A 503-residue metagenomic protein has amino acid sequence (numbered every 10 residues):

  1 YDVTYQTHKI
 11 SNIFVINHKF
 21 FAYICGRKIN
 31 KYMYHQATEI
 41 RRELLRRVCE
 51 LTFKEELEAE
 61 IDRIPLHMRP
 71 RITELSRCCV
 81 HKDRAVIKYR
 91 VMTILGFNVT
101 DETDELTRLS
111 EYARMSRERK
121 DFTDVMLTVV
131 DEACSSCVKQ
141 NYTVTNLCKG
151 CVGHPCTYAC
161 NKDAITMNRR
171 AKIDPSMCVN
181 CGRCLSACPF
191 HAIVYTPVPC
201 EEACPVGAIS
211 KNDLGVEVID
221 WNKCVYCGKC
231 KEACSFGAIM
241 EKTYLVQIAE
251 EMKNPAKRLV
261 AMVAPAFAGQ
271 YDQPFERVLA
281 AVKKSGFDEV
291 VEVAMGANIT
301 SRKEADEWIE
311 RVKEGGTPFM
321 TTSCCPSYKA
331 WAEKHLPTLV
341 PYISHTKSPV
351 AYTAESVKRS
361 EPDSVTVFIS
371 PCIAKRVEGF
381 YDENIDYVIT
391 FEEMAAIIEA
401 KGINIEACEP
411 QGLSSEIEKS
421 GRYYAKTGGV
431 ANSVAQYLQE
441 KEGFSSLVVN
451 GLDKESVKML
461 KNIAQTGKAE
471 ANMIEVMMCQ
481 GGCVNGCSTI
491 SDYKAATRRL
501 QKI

Functional and structural regions predicted by a protein language model:
Y1-Y5, K9-I24, I29: Short, positively charged and aromatic/hydrophobic N-terminal segments
A22-E102, L106, E241-I503: Iron-sulfur-associated redox domains of electron-transfer enzymes in respiratory and anaerobic energy metabolism
L95-M115, M126, C151: Core subunits and conserved enzymes of cellular information-processing and envelope-translocation systems across
R114, F122, V179, P199: Short sequence/structural segments immediately N-terminal
R117-T145, K162-D163: N-terminal [4Fe-4S]-dependent radical SAM core
D131-N141, T145, C151-C156, C181-C184 (+3 more regions): Cysteine-cluster motifs in flexible loop/terminal segments that predominantly coordinate metals
S135-T143, T166-A171, K211, K229-K231 (+2 more regions): Gly-rich Lys/Arg/Thr-decorated short loops/hinges at beta-loop-alpha junctions or inter-strand turns that position
G153-P175, R183-D220, V225, K229-L245 (+1 more regions): Iron-sulfur cluster-binding cysteine motifs and their immediate structural context in ferredoxin-like electron-transfer
